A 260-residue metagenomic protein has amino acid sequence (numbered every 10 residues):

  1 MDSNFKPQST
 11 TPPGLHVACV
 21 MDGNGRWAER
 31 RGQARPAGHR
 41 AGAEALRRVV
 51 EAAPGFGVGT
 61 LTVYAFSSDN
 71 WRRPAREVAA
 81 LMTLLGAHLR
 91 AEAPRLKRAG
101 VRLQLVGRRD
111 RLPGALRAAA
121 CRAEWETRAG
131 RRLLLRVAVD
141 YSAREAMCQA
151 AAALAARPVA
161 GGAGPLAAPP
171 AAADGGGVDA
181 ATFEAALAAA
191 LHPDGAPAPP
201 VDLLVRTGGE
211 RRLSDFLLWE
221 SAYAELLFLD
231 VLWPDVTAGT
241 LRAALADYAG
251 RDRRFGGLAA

Functional and structural regions predicted by a protein language model:
M1-A260: Flexible, compositionally biased loop and terminal segments
